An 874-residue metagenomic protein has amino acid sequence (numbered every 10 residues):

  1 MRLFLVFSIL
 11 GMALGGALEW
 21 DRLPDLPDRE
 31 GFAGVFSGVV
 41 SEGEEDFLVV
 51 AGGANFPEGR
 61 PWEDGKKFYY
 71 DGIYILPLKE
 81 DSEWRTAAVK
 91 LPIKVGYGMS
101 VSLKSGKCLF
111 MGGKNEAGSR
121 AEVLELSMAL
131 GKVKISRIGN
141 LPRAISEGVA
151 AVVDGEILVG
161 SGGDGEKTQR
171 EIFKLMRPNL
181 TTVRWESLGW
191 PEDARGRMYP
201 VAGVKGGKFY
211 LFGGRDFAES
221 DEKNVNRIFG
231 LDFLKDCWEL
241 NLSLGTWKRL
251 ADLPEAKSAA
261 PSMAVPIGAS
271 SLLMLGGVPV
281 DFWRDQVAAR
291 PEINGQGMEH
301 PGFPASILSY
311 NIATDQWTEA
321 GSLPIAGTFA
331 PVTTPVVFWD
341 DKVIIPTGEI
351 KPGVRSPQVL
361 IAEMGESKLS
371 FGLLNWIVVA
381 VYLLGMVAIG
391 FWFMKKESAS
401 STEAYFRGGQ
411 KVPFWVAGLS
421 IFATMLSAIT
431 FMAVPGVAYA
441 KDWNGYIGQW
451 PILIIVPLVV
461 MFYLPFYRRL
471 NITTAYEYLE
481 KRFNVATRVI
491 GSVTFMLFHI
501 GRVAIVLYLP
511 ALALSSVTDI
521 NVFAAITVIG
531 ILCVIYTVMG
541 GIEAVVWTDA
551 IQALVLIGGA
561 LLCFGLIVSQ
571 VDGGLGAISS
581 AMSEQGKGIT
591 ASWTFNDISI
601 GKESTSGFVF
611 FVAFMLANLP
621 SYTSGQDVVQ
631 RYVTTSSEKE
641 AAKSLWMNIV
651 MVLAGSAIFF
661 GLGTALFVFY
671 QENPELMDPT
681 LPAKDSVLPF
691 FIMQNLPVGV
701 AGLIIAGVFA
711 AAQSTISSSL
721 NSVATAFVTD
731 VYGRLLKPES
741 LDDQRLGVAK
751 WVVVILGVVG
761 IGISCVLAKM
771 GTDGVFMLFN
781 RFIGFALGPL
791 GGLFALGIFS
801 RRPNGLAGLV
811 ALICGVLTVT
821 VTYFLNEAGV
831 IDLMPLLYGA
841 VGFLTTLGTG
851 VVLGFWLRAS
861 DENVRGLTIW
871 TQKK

Functional and structural regions predicted by a protein language model:
G16-F371: Kelch-like beta-propeller repeat domains
K368-F431, T537-G540, G559-G565, D572: Membrane-interface "cap" regions at the ends of multi-pass membrane proteins
S370-L374, G436-I452, L507-A525, E543-Q552 (+5 more regions): Transmembrane helix-loop boundary segments of multi-pass membrane transporters
F371, M394-E397, E584, E827-K874: Terminal cytosolic tails of multi-pass membrane transporters, especially the segment immediately following the final
G390-S398, H499, V503-L507, A511 (+8 more regions): Hydrophobic alpha-helical segments and their helix-loop junctions in multi-pass secondary transporters
G409-V412, A433-I447, E480, L554-A701 (+3 more regions): Loop-to-helix junctions at membrane interfaces in multi-pass transport proteins
A423, Y446-T537, A613-S621, A710-S718 (+1 more regions): Helix-loop-helix module between adjacent transmembrane segments
R482-V489, I500, V728-M770: Loop-to-transmembrane helix boundary motifs in multi-pass membrane proteins
